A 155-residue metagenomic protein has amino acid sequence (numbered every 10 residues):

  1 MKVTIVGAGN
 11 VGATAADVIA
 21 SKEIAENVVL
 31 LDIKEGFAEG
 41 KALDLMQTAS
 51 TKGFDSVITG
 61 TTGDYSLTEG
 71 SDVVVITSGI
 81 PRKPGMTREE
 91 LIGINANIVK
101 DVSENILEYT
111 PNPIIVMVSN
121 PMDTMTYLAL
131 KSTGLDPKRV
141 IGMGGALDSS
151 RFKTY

Functional and structural regions predicted by a protein language model:
M1-V3: Extreme N-terminal starter segment of soluble prokaryotic enzymes
A8-G9: Glycine-rich Rossmann-fold phosphate-binding loop(s) that bind the pyrophosphate of adenine dinucleotide cofactors
G12-A13: N-terminal Rossmann-fold NAD(P) dinucleotide-binding loop
A16-D17, S103: Generic hydrophobic/aromatic pocket-lining and core-packing "Φ" positions
I33-G70: Conserved N-terminal Rossmann-fold NAD(P) cofactor-binding segment
S66-I115, M125-L128: Rossmann-fold NAD(P) dinucleotide-binding segment
S78, M117-Y155: Rossmann-fold dinucleotide-binding core
